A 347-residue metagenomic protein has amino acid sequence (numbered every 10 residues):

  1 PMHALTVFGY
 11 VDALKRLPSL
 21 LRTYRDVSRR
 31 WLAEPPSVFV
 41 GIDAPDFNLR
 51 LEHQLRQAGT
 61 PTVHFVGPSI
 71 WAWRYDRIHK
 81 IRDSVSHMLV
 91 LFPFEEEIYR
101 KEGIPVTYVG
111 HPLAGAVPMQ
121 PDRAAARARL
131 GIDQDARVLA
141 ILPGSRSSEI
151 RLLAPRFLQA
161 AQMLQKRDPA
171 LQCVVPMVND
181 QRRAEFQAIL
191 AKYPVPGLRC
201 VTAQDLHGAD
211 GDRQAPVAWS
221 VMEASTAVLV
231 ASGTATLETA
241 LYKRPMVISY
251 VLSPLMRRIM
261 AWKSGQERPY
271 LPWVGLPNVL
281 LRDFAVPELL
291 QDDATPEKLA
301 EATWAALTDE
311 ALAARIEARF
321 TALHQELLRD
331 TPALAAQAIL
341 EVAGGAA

Functional and structural regions predicted by a protein language model:
P1-A347: Nucleotide-activated sugar donor-binding and catalytic core shared by glycosyltransferases and related lipid-linked
